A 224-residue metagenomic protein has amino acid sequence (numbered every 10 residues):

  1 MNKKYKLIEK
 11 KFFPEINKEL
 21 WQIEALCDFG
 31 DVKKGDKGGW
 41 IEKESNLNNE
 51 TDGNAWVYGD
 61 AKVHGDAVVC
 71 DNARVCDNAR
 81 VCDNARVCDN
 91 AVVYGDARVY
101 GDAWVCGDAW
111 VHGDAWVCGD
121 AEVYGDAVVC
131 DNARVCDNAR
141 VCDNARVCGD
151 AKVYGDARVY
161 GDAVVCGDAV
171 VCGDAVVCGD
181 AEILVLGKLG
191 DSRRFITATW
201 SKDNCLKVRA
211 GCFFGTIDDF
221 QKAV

Functional and structural regions predicted by a protein language model:
M1, E9, G179-V224: Intrinsically disordered, low-complexity terminal regions
M1-D83, D89: Extended, small-residue-rich solenoid/repeat segments and analogous flexible loops that form exposed scaffolds
F12, F29-G30, N46, Y94 (+7 more regions): Generic structural signal for short, flexible, solvent-exposed coil/loop and linker residues
W56-E182: Thr-biased low-complexity repeat/linker tracts and other Thr-enriched repetitive architectures
